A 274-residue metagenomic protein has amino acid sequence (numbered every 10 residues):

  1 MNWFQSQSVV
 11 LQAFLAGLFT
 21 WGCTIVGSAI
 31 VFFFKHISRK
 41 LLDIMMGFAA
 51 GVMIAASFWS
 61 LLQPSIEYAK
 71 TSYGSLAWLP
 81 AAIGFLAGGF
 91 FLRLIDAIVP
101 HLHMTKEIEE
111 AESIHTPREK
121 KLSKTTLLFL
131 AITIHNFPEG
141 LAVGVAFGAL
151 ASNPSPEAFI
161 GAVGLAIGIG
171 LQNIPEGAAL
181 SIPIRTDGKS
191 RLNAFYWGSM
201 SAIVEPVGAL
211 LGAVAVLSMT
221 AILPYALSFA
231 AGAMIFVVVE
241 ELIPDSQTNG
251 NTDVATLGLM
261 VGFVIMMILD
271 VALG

Functional and structural regions predicted by a protein language model:
M1-G274: Intrinsically disordered, metal-sensing/regulatory segments
